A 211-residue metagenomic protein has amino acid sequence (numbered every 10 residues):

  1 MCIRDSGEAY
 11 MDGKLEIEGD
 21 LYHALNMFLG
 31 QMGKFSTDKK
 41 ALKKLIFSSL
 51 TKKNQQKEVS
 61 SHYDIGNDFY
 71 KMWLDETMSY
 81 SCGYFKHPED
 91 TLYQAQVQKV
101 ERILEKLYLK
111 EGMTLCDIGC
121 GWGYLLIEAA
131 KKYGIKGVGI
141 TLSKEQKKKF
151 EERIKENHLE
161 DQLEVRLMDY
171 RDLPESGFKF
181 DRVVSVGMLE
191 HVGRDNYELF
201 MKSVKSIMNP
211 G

Functional and structural regions predicted by a protein language model:
M1-D5: Conserved small/polar residues in nucleotide/adenosyl-binding loops
S6-K106, K110: Conserved Class I S-adenosyl-L-methionine-dependent methyltransferase catalytic core
E111-G119: Conserved class I S-adenosyl-L-methionine
W122-Y133: Conserved SAM-binding loop of SAM-dependent methyltransferases across substrates and taxa, primarily the Class I
K136-T141: Conserved SAM-binding motif I beta-strand of class I
N157-Y170: Conserved SAM-binding strand-loop segment of SAM-dependent methyltransferases
R171-V183: A short acidic, Gly/Pro-enriched loop at the edge of an enzyme's catalytic core that lines a small-molecule cofactor
E198-P210: A short glycine-rich, Lys/Arg-flanked "PGG" loop and its adjoining helix->strand segment in the class I
